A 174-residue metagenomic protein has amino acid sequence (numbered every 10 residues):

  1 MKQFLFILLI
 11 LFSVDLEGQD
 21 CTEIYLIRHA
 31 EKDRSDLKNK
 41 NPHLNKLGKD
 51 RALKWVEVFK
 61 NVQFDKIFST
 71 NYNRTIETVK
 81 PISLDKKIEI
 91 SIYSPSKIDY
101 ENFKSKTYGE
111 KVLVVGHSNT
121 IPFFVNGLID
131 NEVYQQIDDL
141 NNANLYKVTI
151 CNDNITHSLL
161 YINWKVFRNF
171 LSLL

Functional and structural regions predicted by a protein language model:
M1-C21: Bacterial Sec-dependent N-terminal signal peptides
F6-I7, K32, H117: Short amphipathic alpha-helical "recognition" segments used for binding
D20-K106, I121-F124, N131-L145, I150-T156 (+1 more regions): Active-site-proximal alpha-helix that buttresses catalytic centers in soluble enzyme cores
I24, Y108-G116: Generic beta-sheet signal
